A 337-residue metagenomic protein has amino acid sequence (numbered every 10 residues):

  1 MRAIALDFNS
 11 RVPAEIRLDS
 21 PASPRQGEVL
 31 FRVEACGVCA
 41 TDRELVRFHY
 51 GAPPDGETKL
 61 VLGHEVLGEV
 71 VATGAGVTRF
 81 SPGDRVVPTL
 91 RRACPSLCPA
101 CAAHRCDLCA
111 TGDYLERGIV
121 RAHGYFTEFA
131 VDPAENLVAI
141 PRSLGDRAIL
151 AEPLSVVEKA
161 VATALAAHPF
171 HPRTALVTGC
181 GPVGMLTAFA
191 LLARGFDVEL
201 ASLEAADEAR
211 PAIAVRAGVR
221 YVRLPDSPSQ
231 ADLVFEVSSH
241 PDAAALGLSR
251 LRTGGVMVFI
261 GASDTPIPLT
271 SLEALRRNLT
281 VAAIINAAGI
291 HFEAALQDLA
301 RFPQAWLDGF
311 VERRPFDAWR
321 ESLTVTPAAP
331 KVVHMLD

Functional and structural regions predicted by a protein language model:
A22-C36, G51-P99, P141-S143: Glycine-rich beta-strand-centered segment in the early N-terminal region that forms part of a ligand/cofactor-binding
P95-T174, T178: NAD(P)H dinucleotide-binding glycine-rich loop of Rossmann-like/cofactor-binding domains, especially the beta1-alpha1
L144-P225: Mid-domain Rossmann-like dinucleotide-binding core that forms the NAD(H)/NADP(H) cofactor-binding site
E204-E208, P241, D264: Helix N-cap at the beta1-alpha1 junction of Rossmann-like dinucleotide-binding domains, i.e., the first residues
S227-V234: A short acidic, Gly/Pro-enriched loop at the edge of an enzyme's catalytic core that lines a small-molecule cofactor
D242-R301, D337: Glycine-rich phosphate-binding loop and adjacent beta-alpha segment of Rossmann(oid) nucleotide-cofactor-binding
A245, G289-D337: C-terminal hydrophobic helical "lid"/dimerization subdomain of Rossmann-like NAD(P)H-dependent oxidoreductases
